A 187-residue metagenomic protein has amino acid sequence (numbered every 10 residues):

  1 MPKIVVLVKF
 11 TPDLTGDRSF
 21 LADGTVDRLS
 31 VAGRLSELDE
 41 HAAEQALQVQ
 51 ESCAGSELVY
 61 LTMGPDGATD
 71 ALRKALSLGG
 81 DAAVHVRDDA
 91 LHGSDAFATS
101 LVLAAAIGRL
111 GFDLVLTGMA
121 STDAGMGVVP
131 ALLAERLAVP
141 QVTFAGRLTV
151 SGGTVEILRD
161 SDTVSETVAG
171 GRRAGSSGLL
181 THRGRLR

Functional and structural regions predicted by a protein language model:
M1-R187: N-terminal glycine-rich FAD/FM-binding segment characteristic of electron-transfer flavoproteins
